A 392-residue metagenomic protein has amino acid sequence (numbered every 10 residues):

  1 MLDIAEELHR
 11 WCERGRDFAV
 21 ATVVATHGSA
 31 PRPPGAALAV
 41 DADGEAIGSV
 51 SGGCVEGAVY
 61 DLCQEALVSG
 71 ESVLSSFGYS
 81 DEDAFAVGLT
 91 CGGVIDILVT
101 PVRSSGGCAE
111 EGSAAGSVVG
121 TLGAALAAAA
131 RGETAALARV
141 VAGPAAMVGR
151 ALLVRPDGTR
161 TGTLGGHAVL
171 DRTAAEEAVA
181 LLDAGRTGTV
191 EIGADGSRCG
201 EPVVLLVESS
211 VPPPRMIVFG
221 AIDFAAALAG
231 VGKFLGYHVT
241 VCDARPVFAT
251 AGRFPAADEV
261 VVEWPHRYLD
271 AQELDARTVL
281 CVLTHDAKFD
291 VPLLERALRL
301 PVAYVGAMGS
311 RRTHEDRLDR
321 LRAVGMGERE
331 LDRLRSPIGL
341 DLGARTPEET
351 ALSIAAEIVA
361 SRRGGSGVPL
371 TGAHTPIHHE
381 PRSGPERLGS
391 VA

Functional and structural regions predicted by a protein language model:
M1-A244, F248-V261, D275-V279, S361 (+1 more regions): Segments forming oxygen-rich coordination pockets for charged ligands
G52, H167, A221, D286-A287 (+2 more regions): Short beta->alpha junction loops/turns
D61, E65, G230, F234 (+4 more regions): Short, well-ordered alpha-helices that flank and scaffold nucleotide-derived cofactor binding pockets
I97, T284, M308-A392: Adenosine-phosphate binding glycine-rich loop
A229-V231, R253-F254, E273-L274, P292-R296 (+1 more regions): Short amphipathic alpha-helical segments
T240-C242, V279-V291, E295-L321: ADP-ribose/adenylate-binding Rossmann-like module
E263-Y268, K288: Conserved SAM/SAH-binding loop
H266-A276: Short amphipathic alpha-helix with an adjacent loop that forms part of the alpha/beta core around
